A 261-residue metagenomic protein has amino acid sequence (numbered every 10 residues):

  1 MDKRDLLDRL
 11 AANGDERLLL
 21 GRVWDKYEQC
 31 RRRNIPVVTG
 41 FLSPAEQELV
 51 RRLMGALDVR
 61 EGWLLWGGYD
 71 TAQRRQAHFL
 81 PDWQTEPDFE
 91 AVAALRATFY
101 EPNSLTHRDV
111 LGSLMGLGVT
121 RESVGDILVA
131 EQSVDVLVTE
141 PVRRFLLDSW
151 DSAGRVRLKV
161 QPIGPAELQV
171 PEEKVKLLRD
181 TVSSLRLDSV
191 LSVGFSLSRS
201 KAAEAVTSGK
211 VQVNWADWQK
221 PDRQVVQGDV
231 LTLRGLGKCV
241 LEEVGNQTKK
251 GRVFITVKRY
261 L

Functional and structural regions predicted by a protein language model:
M1-D188, G194, D217, Q224 (+1 more regions): Ferredoxin-like alpha/beta domains used as RNA- or RNAP-binding modules
S184-G235: Basic (Lys/Arg-enriched) interaction patch that binds polyanionic ligands
